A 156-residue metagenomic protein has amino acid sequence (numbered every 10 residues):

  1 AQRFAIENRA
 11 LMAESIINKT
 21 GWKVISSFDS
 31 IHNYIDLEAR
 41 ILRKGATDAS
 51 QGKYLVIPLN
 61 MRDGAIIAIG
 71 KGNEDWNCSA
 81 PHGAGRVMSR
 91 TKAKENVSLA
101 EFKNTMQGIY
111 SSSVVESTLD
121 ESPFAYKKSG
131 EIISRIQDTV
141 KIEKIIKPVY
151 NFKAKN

Functional and structural regions predicted by a protein language model:
A1-N156: Domain-length cofactor-binding catalytic modules of enzymes
